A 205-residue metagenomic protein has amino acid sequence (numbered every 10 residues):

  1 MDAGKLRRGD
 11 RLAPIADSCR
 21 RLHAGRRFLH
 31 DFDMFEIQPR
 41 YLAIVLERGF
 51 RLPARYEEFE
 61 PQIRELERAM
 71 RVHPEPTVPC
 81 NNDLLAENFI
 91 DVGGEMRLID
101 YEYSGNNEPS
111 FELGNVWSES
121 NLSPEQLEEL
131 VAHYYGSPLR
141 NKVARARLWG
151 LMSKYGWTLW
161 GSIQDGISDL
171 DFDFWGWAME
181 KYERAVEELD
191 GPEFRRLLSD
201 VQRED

Functional and structural regions predicted by a protein language model:
M1-E36, A43-E57: ATP-binding pocket architecture of kinase catalytic cores
R11, R145-L151: Alpha-helical transmembrane segments of integral membrane proteins
P14, S18, E58, Q62 (+2 more regions): Charged catalytic carboxylate motif
C19-H30, M70, S120, P138 (+2 more regions): A general structural signal marking secondary-structure boundaries and capping sites
M34-R71, E125, E180-V186: Active-site catalytic-loop/activation-segment of kinase and kinase-like phosphoryl-transfer enzymes
F50-A54, L159-D205: ATP/Mg2+ or Mg2+-diphosphate-binding catalytic cores that bind nucleotide phosphates or diphosphates via glycine-rich
E67-L113: Active-site acidic catalytic loop and adjacent metal/ATP-binding pocket of ATP-dependent phosphoryl transfer enzymes
P109-R140, L151-D169, R184: Active-site activation/catalytic loop segments of kinase-like enzymes and analogous catalytic loops in related
